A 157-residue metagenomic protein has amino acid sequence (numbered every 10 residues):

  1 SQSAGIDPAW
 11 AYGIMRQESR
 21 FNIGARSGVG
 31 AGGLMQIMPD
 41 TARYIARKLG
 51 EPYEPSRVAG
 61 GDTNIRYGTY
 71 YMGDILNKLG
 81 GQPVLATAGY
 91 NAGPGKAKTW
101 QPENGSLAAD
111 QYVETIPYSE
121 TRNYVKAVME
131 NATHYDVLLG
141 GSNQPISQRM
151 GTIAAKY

Functional and structural regions predicted by a protein language model:
S1-Y157: Catalytic glycan-binding domains that act on GlcNAc-containing polysaccharides
